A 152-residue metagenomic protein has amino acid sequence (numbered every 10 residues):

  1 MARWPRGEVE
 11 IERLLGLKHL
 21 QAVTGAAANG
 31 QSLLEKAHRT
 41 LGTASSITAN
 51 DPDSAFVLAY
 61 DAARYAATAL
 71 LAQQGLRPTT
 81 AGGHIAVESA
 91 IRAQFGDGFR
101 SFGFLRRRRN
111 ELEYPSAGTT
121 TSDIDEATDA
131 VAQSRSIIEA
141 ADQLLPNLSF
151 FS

Functional and structural regions predicted by a protein language model:
M1-S152: Terminal alpha-helical segments
